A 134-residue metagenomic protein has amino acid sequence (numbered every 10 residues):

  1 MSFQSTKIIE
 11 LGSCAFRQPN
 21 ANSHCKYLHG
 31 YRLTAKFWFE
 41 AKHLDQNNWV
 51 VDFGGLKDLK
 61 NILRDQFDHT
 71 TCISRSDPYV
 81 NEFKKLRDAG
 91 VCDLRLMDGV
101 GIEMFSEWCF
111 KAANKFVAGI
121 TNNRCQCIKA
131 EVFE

Functional and structural regions predicted by a protein language model:
M1-E134: Charge-rich, low-complexity N-terminal segments
